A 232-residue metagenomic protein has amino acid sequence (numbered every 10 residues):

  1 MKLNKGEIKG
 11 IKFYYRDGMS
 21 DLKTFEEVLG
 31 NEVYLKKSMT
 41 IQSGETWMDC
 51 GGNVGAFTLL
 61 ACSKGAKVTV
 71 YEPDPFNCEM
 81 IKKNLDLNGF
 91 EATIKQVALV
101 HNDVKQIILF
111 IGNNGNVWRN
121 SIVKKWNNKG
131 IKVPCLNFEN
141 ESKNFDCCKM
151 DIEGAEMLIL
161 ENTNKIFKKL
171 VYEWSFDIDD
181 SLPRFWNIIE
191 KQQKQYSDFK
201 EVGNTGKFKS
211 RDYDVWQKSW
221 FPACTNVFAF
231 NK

Functional and structural regions predicted by a protein language model:
M1-K232: Phosphate/nucleotide-binding beta-alpha loop and adjacent structural elements of enzyme active sites
